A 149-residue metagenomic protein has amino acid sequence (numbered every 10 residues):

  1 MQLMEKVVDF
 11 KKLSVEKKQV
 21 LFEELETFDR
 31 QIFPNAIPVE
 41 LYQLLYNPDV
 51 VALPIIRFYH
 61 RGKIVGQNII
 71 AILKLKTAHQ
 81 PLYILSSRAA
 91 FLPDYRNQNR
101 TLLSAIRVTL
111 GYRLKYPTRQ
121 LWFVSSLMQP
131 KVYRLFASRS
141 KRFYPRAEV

Functional and structural regions predicted by a protein language model:
E5-D94, Y112, S126-P130: A conserved beta-strand-loop-helix scaffold within acyl/acetyltransferase catalytic domains
A78-V149: Acyl-donor binding region in acyl/amide transferases
